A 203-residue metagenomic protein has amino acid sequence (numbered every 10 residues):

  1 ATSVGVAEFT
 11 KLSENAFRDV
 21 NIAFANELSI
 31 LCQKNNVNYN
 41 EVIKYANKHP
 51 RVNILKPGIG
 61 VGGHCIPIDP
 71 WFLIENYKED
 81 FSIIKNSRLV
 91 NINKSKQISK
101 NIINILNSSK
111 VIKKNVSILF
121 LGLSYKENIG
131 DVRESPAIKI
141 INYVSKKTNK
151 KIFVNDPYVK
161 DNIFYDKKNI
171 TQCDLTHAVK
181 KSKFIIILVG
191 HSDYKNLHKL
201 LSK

Functional and structural regions predicted by a protein language model:
A1-K203: Structural/interface elements that position substrates and couple domains in central-metabolism enzymes
